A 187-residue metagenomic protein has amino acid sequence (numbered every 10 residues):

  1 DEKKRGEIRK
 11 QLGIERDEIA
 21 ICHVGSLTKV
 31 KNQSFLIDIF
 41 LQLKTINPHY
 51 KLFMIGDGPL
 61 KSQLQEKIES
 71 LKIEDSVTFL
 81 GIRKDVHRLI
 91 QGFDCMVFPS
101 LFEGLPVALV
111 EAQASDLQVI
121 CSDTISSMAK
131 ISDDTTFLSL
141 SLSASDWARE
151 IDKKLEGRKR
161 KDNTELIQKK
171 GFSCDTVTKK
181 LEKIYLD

Functional and structural regions predicted by a protein language model:
D1-I14: A short helix/loop element that forms part of the nucleotide-sugar donor recognition site in Leloir-type
L12, K159-D187: A charged, aromatic-enriched C-terminal amphipathic alpha-helix characteristic of glycosyltransferases across folds
I19, H23-Q42, P59-Q65: A conserved mid-protein helix/loop that constitutes part of the nucleotide-sugar donor-binding site
I21, L36-I37, L52, W147 (+1 more regions): A structural motif in glycosyltransferase catalytic domains
Q65-G81: Nucleotide-activated donor-binding/catalytic signature segment of Leloir-type glycosyltransferases, i.e., the conserved
I82, L101: Aromatic "clamp/platform" in nucleotide-sugar-dependent glycosyltransferases that forms part of the donor/acceptor
Q118-S122: Short hydrophobic beta-strand element within catalytic cores of glycosyltransferases and related nucleotide-activated
M128-E156: Change "using UDP/GDP/dTDP sugars" to "using nucleotide sugars
